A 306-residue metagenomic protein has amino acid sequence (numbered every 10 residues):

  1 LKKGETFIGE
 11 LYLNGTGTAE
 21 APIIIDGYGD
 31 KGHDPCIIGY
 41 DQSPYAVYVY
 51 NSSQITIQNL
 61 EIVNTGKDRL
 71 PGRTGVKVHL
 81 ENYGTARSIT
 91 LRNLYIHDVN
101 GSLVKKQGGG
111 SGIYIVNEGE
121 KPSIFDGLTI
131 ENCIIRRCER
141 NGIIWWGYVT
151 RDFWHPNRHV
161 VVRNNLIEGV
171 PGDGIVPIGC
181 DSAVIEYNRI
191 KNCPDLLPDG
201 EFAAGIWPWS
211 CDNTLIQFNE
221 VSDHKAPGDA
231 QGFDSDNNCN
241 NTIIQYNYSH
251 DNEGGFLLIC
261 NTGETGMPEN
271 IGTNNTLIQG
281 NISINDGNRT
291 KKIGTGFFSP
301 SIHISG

Functional and structural regions predicted by a protein language model:
L1-K3, T16-P71, Y95-G108: Right-handed parallel beta-helix/beta-spiral solenoid domain characteristic of secreted/periplasmic
G4-E5, F256: Glycine-centered small-residue hotspots that permit tight backbone geometry or close packing
F7-G17, G179: Short, T/G/N/S-enriched strand-turn elements that build extracellular solenoid repeat scaffolds
G9-Y12, P35-C36, V47, I185 (+2 more regions): Short, solvent-exposed polar/charged micro-motifs at secondary-structure junctions
Y12, Y40-Y48, R69-N82, V104-P122 (+6 more regions): Extracellular beta-strand/beta-solenoid scaffold signature
P22, D26, S53-N64, T85-N100 (+9 more regions): Right-handed parallel beta-helix
G32-C36, T90, C180: Acidic Ser/Thr/Pro-rich low-complexity disordered segments that often serve as glycosylated linkers/stalks around
G32-H33, G84-T85, K121: Short, surface-exposed beta-strand/loop "edge" segments at domain boundaries and coil↔beta transitions
